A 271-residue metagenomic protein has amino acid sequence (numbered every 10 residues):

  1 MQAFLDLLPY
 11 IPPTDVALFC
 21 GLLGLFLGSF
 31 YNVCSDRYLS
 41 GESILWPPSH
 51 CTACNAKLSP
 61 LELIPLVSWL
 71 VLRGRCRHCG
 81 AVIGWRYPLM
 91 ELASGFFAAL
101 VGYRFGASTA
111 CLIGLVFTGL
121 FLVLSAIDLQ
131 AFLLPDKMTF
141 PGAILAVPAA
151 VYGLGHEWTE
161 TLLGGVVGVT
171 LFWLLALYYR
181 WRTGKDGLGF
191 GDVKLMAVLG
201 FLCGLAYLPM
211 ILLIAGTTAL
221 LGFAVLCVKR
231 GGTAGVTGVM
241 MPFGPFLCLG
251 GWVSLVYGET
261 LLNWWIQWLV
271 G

Functional and structural regions predicted by a protein language model:
M1-P13, W264-G271: Short, strongly hydrophobic alpha-helical membrane anchors
Q2-A3, L92-R104, L145-A149: Membrane-embedded alpha-helical segments in integral membrane proteins
C20, A110-F223, N263-G271: Functional transmembrane core segments of multi-pass inner-membrane proteins
L27, Y31-N32, S94, A98 (+6 more regions): Alpha-helical transmembrane segments of multipass membrane proteins
Y31-R86: Membrane-proximal soluble regions of multi-pass membrane proteins
R37-L45, Y103-A107, L129, L154-G155 (+3 more regions): Transmembrane helix-loop junctions in multipass membrane proteins, especially transporters and channels
G84-E91, D136: Select subsegments of transmembrane alpha-helices in polytopic membrane proteins, especially boundary-proximal
G189-G191, V225-V253: Interfacial loop-to-transmembrane junctions
